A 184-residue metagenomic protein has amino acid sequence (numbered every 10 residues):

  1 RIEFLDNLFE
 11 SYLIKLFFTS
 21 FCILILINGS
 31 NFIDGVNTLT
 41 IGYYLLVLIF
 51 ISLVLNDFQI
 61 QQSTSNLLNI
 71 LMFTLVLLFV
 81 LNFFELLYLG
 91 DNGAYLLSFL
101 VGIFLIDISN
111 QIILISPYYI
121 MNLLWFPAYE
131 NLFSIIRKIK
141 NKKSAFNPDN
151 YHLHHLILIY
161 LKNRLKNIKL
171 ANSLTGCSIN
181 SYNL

Functional and structural regions predicted by a protein language model:
R1-A128: "…together with the soluble PPM/PP2C metallo-phosphatase catalytic core" -> "…together with the soluble PPM/PP2C
A94, K169-N183: Select subsegments of transmembrane alpha-helices in polytopic membrane proteins, especially boundary-proximal
P127, N131, H152, L156 (+1 more regions): Short amphipathic alpha-helical segments
L132-A171: Cytosolic, membrane-interface loops and tails of multi-pass inner-membrane proteins
